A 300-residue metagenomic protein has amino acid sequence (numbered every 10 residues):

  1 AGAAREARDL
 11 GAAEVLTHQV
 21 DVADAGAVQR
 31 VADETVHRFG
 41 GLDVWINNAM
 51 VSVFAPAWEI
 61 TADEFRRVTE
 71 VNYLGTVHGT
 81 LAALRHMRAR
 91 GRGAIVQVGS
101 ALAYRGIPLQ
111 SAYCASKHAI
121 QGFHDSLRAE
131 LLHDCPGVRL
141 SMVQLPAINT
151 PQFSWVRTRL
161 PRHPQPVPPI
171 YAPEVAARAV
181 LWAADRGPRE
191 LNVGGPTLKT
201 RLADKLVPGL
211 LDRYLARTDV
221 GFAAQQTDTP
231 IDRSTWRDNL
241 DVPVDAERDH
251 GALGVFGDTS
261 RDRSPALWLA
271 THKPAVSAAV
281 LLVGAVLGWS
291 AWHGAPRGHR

Functional and structural regions predicted by a protein language model:
A12-E14, E34-N47, V53: A glycine-rich helix->loop->beta "capping" turn within Rossmann-like NAD(P)(H)-dependent oxidoreductase domains
Q19-R30, A62: The beta1-alpha1 cofactor-binding region of Rossmann-like NAD(H)/NADP(H)-dependent oxidoreductases
P56-A57, E64-R66, A279: Substrate-binding pocket helix/loop in short-chain dehydrogenase/reductase
T80, S116: Active-site helix of classical SDR
S100: Residue(s) in the substrate-gating loop at a strand-loop-helix junction that position the organic substrate next
E130-T229: SDR active-site lid
L269-A295: Hydrophobic alpha-helical topogenic segments used for membrane insertion/localization
